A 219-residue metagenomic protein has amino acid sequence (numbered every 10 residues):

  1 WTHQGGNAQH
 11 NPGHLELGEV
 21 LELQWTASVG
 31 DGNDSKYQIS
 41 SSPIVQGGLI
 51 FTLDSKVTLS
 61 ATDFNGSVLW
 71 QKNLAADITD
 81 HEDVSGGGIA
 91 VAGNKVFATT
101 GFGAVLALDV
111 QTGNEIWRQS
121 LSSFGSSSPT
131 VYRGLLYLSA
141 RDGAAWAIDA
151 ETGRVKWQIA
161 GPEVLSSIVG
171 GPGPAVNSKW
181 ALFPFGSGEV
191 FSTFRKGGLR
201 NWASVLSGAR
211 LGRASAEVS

Functional and structural regions predicted by a protein language model:
T2-Q24: Blade/loop signatures of beta-propeller domains
G5-A8, D54, G93, T100 (+3 more regions): Sec/Tat-exported extracytoplasmic proteins
W25-I44, Q71-A90, E115-R133, V155-N177 (+1 more regions): Extracytoplasmic beta-rich repeat domains
V45-G48, T52-T58: Mid-length scaffold segments of soluble, non-membrane domains
D54, D63, V84, G93 (+4 more regions): Structural signature of WD-repeat beta-propellers
D63-S67, D109-G113, D149-G153, F194-G198: Short loop/turn segments that connect beta-strands within beta-propeller blades
